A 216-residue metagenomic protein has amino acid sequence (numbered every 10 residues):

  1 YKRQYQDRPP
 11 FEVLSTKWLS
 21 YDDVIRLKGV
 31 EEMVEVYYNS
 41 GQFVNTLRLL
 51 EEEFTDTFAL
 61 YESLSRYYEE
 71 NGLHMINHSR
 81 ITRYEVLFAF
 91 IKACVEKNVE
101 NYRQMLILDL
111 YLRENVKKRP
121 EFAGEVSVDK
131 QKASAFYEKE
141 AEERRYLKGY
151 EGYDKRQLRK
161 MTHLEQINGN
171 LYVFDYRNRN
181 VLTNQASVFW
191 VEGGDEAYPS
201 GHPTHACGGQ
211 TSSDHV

Functional and structural regions predicted by a protein language model:
Y1: Conserved small/polar residues in nucleotide/adenosyl-binding loops
P9-S15: Short beta-alpha connecting loops at secondary-structure transitions that line or flank enzyme active sites
V13, Y21-V24: Polar, glycine-rich mid-to-C-terminal structural blocks that act as macromolecule-binding/assembly scaffolds
L27: Conserved, mostly hydrophobic/aromatic
E32-V216: Radical SAM enzyme core and accessory elements
